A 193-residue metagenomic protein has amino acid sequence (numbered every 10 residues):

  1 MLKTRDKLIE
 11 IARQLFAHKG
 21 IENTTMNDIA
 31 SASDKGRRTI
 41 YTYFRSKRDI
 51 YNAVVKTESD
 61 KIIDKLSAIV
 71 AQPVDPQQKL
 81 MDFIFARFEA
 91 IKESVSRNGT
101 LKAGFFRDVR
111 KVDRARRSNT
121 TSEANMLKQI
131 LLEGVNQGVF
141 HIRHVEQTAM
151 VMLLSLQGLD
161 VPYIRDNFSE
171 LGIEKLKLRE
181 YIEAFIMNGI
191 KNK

Functional and structural regions predicted by a protein language model:
K7, I11, L15-D49, A53: Helix-turn-helix
H18-E22, P73, S94, Q137-G138: Short coil/turn segments at alpha/beta junctions that flank glycine-rich nucleotide-binding fingerprints
K47, E58, I62, F83-R87 (+5 more regions): Hydrophobic/aromatic residues within well-ordered alpha-helical segments
A53, T57, S67-E93, A149-M152 (+1 more regions): Hydrophobic alpha-helical connector segments
D60, R110-N136, Q147-M150: Amphipathic alpha-helical packing segments from all-alpha helical-bundle domains
F88-M126: Short secondary-structure transition hinges
E89-E93, A124, K128-Q129, E133 (+2 more regions): Amphipathic C-terminal alpha-helical segment
G99-F106, V135-I182: Hydrophobic/aromatic-rich alpha-helical bundle segments in the mid-to-C-terminal region
